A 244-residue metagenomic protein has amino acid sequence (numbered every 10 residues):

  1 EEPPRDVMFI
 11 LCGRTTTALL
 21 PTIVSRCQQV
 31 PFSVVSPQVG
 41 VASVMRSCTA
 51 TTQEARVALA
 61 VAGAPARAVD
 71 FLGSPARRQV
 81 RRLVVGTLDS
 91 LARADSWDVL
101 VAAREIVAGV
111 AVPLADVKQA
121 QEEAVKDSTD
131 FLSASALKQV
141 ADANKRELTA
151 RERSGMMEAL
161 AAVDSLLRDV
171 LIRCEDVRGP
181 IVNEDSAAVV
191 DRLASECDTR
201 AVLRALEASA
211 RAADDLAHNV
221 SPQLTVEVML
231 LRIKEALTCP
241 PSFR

Functional and structural regions predicted by a protein language model:
E1: P-loop NTPase nucleotide-binding module
R5-D6, R14-A162, E175-R244: Charged, glycine-rich active-site and insertion segments that engage polyanionic ligands
V163-D164, R168: Hydrophobic, amphipathic alpha-helical faces that serve as interaction scaffolds
